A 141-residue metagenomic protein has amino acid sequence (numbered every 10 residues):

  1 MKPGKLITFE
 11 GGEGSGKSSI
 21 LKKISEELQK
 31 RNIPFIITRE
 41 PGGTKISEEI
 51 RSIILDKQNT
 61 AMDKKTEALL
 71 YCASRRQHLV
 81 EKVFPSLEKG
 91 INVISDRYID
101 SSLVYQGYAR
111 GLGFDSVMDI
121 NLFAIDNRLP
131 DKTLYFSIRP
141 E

Functional and structural regions predicted by a protein language model:
M1-G4: Phosphate-binding P-loop
I7-F9: Hydrophobic anchor at the beta1->P-loop junction of P-loop NTPases
G14: Walker A (P-loop) phosphate-binding loop of P-loop NTPases
K17: Conserved lysine of the Walker
I20: Hydrophobic positions on the alpha1 helix immediately C-terminal to the Walker A/P-loop
K23: Active-site signature of alpha/beta-hydrolase-fold catalytic machinery across serine- and Asp/Cys-nucleophile hydrolases
E27-I125: ATP-dependent small-molecule kinase phosphotransfer cores that center on conserved nucleotide phosphate-binding segments
S95-Y98, D126-E141: Conserved phosphate-donor/acceptor-positioning beta-strand/loop module used by diverse small-molecule
